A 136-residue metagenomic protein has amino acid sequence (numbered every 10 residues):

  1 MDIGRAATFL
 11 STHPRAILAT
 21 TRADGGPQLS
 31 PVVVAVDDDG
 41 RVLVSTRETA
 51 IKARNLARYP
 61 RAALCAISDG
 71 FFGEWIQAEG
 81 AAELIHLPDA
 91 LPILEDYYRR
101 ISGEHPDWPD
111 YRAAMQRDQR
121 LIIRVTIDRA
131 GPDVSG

Functional and structural regions predicted by a protein language model:
M1-I17: Short, basic/aromatic recognition patches
L10-S11, A57-R58, Q116: Alpha-helix boundary recognition
S11-H13, L29, D118-R120: Short gly/pro-enriched beta-turn/loop segments at secondary-structure junctions
P14-E48, L56, A62-A66, W75-Q77: Short beta-strand segments
P14-R15, R61, P106, A130: Generic structural signal for secondary-structure transition and capping sites
E74-G136: Charged, gly/pro-rich active-site loop segments
